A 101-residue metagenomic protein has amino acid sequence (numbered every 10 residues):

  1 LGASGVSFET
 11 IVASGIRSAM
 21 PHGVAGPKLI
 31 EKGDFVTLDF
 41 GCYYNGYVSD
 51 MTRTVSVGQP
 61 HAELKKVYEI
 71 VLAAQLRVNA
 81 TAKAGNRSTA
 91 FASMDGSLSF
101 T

Functional and structural regions predicted by a protein language model:
L1-T101: Active-site neighborhoods and metal-handling regions in enzymes and metal-associated proteins
